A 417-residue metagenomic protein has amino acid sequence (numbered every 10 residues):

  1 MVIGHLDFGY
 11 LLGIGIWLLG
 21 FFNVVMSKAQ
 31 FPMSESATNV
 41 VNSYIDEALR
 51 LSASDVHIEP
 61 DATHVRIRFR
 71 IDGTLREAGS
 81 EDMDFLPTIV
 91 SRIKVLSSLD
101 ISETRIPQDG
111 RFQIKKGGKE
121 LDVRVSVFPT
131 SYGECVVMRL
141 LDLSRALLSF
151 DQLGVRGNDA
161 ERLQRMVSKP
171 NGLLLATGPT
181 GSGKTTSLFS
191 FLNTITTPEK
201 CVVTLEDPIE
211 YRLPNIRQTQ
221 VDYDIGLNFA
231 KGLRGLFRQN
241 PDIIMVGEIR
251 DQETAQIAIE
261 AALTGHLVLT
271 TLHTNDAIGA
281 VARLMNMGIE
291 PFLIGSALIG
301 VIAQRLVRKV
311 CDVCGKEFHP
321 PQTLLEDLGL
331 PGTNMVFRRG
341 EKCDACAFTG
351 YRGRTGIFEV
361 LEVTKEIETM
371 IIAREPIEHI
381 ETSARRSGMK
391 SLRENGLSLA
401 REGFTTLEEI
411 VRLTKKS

Functional and structural regions predicted by a protein language model:
M1-D7: Extreme N-terminal basic, low-complexity initiation segments that serve as generic localization/processing leaders
L6, L12-L19: Short polybasic linear motifs
Y10, N23-V24, M33: Generic detector of N-terminal low-structure segments
I16-V25, A29: Short, Lys/Arg-enriched N-terminal segments with co-localized hydrophobic residues within the first ~10-30 amino acids
S27-S417: Short, flexible helix-loop junctions that flank or precede catalytic/ligand sites
